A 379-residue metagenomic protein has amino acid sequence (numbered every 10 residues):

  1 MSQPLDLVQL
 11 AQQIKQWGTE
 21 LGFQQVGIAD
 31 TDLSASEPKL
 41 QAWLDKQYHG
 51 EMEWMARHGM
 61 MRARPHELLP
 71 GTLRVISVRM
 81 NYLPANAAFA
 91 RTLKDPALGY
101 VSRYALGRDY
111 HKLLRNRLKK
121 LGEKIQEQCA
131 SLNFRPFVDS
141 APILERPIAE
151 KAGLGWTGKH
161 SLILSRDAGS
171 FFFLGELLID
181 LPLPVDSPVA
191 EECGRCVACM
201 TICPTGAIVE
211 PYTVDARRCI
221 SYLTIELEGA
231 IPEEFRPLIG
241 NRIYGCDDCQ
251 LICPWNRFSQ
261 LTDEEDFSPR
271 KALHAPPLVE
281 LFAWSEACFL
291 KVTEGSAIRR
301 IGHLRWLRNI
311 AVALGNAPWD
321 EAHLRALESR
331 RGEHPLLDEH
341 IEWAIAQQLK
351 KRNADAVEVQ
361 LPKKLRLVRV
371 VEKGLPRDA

Functional and structural regions predicted by a protein language model:
M1-E192, G240, A356-A379: Auxiliary alpha/beta "docking" domains used to position bulky ligands
F23, A198-Y222, E228, R242-D266: Iron-sulfur cluster-binding cysteine motifs and their immediate structural context in ferredoxin-like electron-transfer
L164-P188, A216-F235, E286-L290: Short, charged low-complexity linear segments at domain edges
P188-A198, I208-P211, R299: Flavin-dependent oxidoreductase catalytic cores
K271-L304, A311: Alpha-helical adaptor scaffolds
F289-V292, W319-R331, K351-L361: Amphipathic alpha-helical scaffolding segments comprising HEAT/armadillo-like alpha-solenoid repeats
R300-R305, H334-E339: Alpha-helix N-cap/helix-start positions at coil->helix boundaries
L307-P318, E339-Q348: Structural detector for internal amphipathic alpha-helices that build alpha-solenoid repeat scaffolds
